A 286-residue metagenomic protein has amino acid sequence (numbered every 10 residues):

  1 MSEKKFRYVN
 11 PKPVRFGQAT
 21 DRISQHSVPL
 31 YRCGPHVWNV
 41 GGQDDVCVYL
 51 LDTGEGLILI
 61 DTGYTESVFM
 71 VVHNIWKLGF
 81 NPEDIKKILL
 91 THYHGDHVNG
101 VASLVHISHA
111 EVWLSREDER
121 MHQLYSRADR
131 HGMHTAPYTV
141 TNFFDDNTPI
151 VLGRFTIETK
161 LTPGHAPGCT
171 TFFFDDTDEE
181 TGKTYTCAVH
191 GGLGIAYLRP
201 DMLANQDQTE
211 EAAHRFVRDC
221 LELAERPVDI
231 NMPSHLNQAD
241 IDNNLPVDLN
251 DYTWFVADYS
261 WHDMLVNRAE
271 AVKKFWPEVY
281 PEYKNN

Functional and structural regions predicted by a protein language model:
E3, V9-P13, Y259-N286: C-terminal regulatory/interaction regions
Y8-T20, Q25-S27, R32-P35, R116-P167 (+2 more regions): Metallo-beta-lactamase
H26-L78, T171-G194: Conserved beta-strand hairpin/beta-sheet module of binuclear metal-dependent hydrolase folds, prominently
H36, L51, D61, V71 (+7 more regions): Divalent metal-coordination and catalytic microenvironments
H36-N39, G63, I88-T91, D207-A212: Short, flexible loop segments at the rims of nucleotide/cofactor-binding pockets, characterized by
N39, L50, I58-I60, K86-L90 (+6 more regions): Structural recognition of the beta-strand scaffold that forms the well-ordered cores of secreted hydrolase catalytic
Y64-E66, P149-V151, T156-D248, Y252-F255 (+1 more regions): Metallo-beta-lactamase
E66-S67, W76-P149, V256-D258, D263-R268: Active-site HxH/HxHxD metal-binding segment of metal-dependent hydrolases
